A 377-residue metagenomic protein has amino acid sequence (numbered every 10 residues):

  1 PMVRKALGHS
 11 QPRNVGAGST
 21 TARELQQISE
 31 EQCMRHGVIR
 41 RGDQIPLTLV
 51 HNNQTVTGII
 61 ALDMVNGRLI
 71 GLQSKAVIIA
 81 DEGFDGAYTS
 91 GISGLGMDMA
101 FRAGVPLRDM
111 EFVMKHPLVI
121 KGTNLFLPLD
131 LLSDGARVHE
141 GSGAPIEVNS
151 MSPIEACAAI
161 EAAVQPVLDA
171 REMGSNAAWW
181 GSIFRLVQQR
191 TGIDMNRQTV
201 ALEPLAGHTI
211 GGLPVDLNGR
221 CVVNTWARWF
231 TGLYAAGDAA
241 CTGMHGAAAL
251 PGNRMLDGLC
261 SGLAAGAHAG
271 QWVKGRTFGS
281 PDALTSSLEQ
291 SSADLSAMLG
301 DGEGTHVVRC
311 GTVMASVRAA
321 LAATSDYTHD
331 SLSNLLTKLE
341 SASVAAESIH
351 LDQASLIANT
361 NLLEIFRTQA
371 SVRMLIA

Functional and structural regions predicted by a protein language model:
P1-P12, N52, V138-V148, H208 (+2 more regions): Glycine- and aromatic-enriched mobile tails/lids
P1-R68, Q73-A76, A80-G83, V119-T123 (+1 more regions): Conserved redox-cofactor binding core of oxidoreductases
T20, V65, L69, D85-G91 (+5 more regions): Alpha-helix capping and helix-loop boundary segments enriched in small/acidic/polar residues
Q26, M34-I39, L47-D63, A178-W180 (+1 more regions): Accessory "access/gating" subregions that flank catalytic or transport cores
D43-I45, L49, I59-M64, S74-A76 (+11 more regions): Fold-independent oxyanion-binding glycine-rich loops and adjacent beta-strand/coil segments at enzyme active sites
A76-L125, A159, P251-H268: Glycine-rich loop(s) and the adjacent beta-strand/alpha-helix scaffold that form part
M99, V105-A206, H268, K274: An anion/pyrophosphate-binding glycine-rich loop and adjacent beta-alpha core in soluble alpha-beta enzymes
